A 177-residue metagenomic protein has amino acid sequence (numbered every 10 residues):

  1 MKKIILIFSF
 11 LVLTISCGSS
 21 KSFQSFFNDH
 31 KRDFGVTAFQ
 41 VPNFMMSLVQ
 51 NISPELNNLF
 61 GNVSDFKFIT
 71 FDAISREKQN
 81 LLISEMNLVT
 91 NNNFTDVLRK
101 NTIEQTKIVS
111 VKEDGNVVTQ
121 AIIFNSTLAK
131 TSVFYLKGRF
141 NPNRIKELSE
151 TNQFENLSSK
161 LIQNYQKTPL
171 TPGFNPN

Functional and structural regions predicted by a protein language model:
M1-I4: Positively charged n-region of N-terminal signal peptides that target proteins for export
L11-V12: Repetitive helical segments and hydrophobic/amphipathic motifs
I15-S16: C-terminal motif of bacterial Sec signal peptides marking the signal peptidase cleavage site
S22-E85: Early exported N-terminus immediately downstream of N-terminal targeting peptides
T37, F60-V63, F68, T95-T106 (+1 more regions): Extended interaction-bearing regions that mediate binding to partners or small molecules
N87-E113, L161-K167: Short Gly/Thr-rich strand-loop-strand
G115-I145, S149: A short, solvent-exposed beta-edge/loop patch
R139-N177: C-terminal partner/receptor-binding element of secreted or periplasmic proteins
